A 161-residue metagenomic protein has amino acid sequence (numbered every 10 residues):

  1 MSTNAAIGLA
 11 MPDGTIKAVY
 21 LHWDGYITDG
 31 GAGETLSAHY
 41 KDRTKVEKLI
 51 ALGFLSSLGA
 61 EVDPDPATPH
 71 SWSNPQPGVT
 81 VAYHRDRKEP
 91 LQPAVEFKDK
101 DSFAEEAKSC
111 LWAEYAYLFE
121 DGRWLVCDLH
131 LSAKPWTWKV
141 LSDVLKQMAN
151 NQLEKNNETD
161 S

Functional and structural regions predicted by a protein language model:
M1-G31: Short, extreme N-terminal segment that most often corresponds to the first beta-strand
G25-I27, A32-V46: N-terminal low-complexity, intrinsically disordered "leader/linker" segments enriched in small/polar and basic residues
H39-S161: Low-complexity intrinsically disordered segments
